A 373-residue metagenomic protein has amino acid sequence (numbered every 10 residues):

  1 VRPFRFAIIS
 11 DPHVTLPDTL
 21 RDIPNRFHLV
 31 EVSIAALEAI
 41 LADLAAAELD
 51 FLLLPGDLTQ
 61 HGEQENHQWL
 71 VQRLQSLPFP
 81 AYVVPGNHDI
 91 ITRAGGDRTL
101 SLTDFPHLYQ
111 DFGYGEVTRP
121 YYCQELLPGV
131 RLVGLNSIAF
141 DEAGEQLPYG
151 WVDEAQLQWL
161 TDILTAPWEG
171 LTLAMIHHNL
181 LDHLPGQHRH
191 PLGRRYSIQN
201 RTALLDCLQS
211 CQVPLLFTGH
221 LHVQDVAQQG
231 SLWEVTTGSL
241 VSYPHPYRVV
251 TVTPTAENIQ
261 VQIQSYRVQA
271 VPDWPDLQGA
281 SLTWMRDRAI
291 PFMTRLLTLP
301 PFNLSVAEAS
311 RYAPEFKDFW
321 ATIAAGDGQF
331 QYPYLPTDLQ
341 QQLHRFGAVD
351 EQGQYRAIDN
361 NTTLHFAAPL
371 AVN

Functional and structural regions predicted by a protein language model:
V1-A7, C123-A139, P167-W168, Q228-E234 (+1 more regions): Beta-strand-turn-beta hairpins that frame and shape the catalytic cleft of phosphate-ester-processing enzymes
V1-H67, V372: N-terminal active-site segment of His-dependent metallophosphoesterases
S10-A35, I91-T92, G96-F112, D141-V152 (+2 more regions): Acidic/histidine-rich helix-loop elements that form or flank divalent-metal/phosphate-binding sites at the catalytic
D11, L52, D57, L70 (+6 more regions): Divalent metal-coordination and catalytic microenvironments
T15-D18, Q60-E63, N87-G95, A139-A143 (+3 more regions): Active-site environment of divalent metal-dependent phosphoester hydrolases
A42-F51, R131, Q146-W233, Q329-P369: His/acidic metal-ligating clusters that form di-metal
Q64, Q68-W159, V249: Extended active-site neighborhood of metal-dependent phosphoesterases/phosphodiesterases
A256-N373: A short C-terminal boundary segment appended to hydrolase-like catalytic domains
